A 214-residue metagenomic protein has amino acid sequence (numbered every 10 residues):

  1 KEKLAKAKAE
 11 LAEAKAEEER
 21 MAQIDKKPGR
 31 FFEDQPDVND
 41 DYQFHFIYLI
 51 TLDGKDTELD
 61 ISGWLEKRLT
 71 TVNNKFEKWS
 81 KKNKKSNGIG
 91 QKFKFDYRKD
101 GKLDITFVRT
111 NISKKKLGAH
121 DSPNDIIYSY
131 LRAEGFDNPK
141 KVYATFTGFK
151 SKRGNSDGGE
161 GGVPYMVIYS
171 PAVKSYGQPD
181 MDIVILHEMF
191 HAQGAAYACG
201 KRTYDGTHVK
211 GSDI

Functional and structural regions predicted by a protein language model:
K1-K3, I214: Accessible peptide chain termini
K3, K8-K140, F146-R153, A172-S175: Propeptide-to-catalytic entry region of secreted or membrane-anchored zinc metalloproteases
D41-Q43, K141, D180-M181, F190: Extracellular structured ligand-interaction cores
F149-M166: Catalytic zinc-binding patch centered on the HExxH motif and its immediate surroundings that defines zinc-dependent
P164-I214: The catalytic-center signature of Zn2+-dependent metalloproteases
